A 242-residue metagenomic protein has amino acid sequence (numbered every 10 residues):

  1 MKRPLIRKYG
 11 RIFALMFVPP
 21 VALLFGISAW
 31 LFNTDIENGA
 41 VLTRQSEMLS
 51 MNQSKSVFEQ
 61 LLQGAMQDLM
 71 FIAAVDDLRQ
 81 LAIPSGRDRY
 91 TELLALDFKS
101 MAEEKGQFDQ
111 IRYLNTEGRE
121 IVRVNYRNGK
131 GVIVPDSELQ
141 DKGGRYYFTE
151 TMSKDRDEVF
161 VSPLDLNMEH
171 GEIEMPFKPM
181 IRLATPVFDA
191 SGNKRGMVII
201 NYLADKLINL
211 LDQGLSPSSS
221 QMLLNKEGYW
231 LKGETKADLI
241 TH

Functional and structural regions predicted by a protein language model:
M1-L5: Short, Lys/Arg-rich, polar N-terminal cytosolic tail immediately upstream of the first transmembrane signal-anchor
Y9-M16, P20-R87, K99-Q107: Juxtamembrane extracytoplasmic/periplasmic/luminal helical "stalk" adjacent to the first N-terminal
S46, G64, G106, M175-P179 (+2 more regions): A generic fold-level signal
M48, M66, A95-K99, G144-F148 (+3 more regions): Extracytoplasmic/secreted envelope proteins and their assembly/folding machinery, especially bacterial periplasmic
Q63, D88-E92, D141-K142, N201: Conserved phosphate-coordination/catalytic loops
G64-F71, M101-R127, K142, S153-F160 (+2 more regions): Short N-terminal helix-loop-first-beta-strand/juxtamembrane motif that initiates sensory/input modules
E92-E104, V134-S137, E169-H170, S191-N193 (+1 more regions): Solvent-exposed, extracytoplasmic
E103, N125-Y202: Extracytoplasmic/periplasmic ligand-binding sensor regions of membrane-associated signaling proteins
